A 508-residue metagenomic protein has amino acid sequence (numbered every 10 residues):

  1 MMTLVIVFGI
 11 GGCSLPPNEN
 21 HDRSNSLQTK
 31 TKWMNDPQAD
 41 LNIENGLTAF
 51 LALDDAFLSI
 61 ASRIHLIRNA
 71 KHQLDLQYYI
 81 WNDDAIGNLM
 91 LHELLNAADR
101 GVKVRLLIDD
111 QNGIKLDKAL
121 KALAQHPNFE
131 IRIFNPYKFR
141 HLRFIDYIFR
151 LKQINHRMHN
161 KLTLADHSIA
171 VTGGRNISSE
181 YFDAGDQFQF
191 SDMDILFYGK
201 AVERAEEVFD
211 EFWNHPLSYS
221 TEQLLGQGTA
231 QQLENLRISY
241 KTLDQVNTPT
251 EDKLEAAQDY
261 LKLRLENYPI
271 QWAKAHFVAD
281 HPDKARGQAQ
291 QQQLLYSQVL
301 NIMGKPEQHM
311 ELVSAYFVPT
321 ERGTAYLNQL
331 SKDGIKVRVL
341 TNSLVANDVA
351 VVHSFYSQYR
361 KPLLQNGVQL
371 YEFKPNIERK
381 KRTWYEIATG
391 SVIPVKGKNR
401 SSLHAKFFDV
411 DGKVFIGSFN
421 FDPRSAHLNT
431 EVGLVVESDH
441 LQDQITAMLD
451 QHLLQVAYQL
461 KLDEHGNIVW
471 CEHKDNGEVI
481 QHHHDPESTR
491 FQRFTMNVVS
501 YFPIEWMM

Functional and structural regions predicted by a protein language model:
M2-G9: Bacterial N-terminal signal peptides
G12-R132, P136-H156, A165-M508: Charged, low-complexity intrinsically disordered terminal segments
